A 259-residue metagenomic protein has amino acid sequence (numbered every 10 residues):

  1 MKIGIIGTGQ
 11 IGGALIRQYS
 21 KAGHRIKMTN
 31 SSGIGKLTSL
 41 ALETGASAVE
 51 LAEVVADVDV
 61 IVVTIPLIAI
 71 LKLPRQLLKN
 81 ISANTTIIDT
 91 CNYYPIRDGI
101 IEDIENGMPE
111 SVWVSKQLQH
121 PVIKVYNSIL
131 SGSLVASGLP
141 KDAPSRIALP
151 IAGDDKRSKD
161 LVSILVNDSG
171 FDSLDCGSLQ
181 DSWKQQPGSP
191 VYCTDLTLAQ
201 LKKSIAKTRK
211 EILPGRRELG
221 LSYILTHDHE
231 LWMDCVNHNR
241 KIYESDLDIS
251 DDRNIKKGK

Functional and structural regions predicted by a protein language model:
M1-E43: NAD(P)+-binding Rossmann beta1-loop-alpha1 motif at the extreme N-terminus of oxidoreductases
T38, R75, V112: Active-site phosphate/pyrophosphate- and oxyanion-stabilizing loops and adjacent acidic/basic residues in soluble
E43-I88, N92-D98: Rossmann-like NAD(P)-binding element
E43-S47, I104-N106, P140-A143, Y192-T194: Short, hinge-like loop/turn segments at secondary-structure boundaries
A48, P121-N127, L174-C176: General beta-strand structural signal in soluble alpha/beta enzymes
A83, C91-G132, A136-P140: Rossmann-fold NAD(P)-binding glycine/threonine-rich loop
R146-K259: Active-site-lining helix/loop region of Rossmann-like oxidoreductase modules
